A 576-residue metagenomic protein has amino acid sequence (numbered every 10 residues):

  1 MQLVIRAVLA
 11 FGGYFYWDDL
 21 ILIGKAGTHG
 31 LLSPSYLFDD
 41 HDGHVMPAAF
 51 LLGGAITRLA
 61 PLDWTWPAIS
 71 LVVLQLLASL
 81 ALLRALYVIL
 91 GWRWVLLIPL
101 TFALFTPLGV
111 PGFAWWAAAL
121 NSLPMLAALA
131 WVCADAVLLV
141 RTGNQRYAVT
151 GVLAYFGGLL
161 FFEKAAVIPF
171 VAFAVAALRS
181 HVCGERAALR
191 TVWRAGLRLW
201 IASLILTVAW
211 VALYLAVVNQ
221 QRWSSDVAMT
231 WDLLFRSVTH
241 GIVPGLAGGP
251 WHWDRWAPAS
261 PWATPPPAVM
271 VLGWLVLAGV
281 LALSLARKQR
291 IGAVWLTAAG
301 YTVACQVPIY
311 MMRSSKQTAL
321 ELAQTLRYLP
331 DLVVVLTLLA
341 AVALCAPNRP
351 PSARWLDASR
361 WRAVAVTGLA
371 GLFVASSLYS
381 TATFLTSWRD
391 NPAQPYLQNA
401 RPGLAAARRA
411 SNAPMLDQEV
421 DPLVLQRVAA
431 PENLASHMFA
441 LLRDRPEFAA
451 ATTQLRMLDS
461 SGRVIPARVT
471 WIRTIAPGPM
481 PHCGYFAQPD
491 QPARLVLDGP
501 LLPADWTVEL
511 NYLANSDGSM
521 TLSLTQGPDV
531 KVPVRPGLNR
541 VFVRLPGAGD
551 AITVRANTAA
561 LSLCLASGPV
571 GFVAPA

Functional and structural regions predicted by a protein language model:
M1-Q2, R6-P47, G53, T57-T65 (+12 more regions): Intrinsically disordered, polar/acidic, low-complexity terminal segments
G13, H41, V45, W66-V73 (+4 more regions): Membrane-embedded glycan-lipid processing machinery
V72-Q75, A81-L97, L104, W116 (+2 more regions): Transmembrane alpha-helical segments of multipass membrane enzymes and assembly factors that act on membrane-embedded
W94-F113, L120-W131, Y147-Y155: Membrane-embedded helix bundles of polyisoprenyl
L138-F156, F161: Short hydrophobic alpha-helices at membrane interfaces in multi-pass membrane enzymes
I168-V208, A212: Perimembrane helix-loop-helix junctions
Q289-Q317, A370-F373: Transmembrane alpha-helix segments characteristic of polytopic inner-membrane glycan-assembly/cell-envelope
K316-N348: Hydrophobic/aromatic-rich transmembrane helices and adjacent perimembrane loops
